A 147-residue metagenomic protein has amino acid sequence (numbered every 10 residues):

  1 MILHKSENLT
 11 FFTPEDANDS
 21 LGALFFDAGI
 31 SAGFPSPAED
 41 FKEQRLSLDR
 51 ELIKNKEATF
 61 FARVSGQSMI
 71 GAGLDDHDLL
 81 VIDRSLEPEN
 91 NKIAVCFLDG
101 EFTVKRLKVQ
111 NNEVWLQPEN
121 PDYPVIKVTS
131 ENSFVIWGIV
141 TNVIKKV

Functional and structural regions predicted by a protein language model:
M1-I70, F102, P124, N142-V147: Short, positionally conserved secondary-structure boundary motifs
G71-D75: A short glycine-leucine-enriched loop at secondary-structure breakpoints that most characteristically corresponds
D76, L98-F102, F134-V135: Short coil-to-beta-strand transition motifs
H77-D78, K92: Structural motif
V81-I82, V95: Hydrophobic beta-strand signal
N90-V104, K108-V114: Short, compositionally biased
V109-V147: Glycine- and charge-enriched low-complexity intrinsically disordered segments
